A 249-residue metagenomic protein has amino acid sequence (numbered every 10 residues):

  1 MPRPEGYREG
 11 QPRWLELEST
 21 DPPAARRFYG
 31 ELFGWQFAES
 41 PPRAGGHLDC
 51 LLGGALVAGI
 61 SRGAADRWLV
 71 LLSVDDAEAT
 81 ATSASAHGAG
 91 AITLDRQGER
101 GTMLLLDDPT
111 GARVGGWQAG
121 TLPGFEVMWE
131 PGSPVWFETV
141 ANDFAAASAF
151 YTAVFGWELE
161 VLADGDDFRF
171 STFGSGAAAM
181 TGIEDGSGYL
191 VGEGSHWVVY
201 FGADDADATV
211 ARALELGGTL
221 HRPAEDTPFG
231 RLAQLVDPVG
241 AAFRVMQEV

Functional and structural regions predicted by a protein language model:
M1-Y7, H87-T139, V161-G176, D185-G188 (+2 more regions): Vicinal oxygen chelate
P2-A55, A86, L94-G101, T139-A179 (+2 more regions): Core segments of cupin and vicinal oxygen chelate
Q11-T20, D49-C50, R62-S83, T102-D107 (+3 more regions): Vicinal oxygen chelate
R13, G34, R67, G116 (+5 more regions): Residues in intrinsically disordered, low-complexity segments of regulatory proteins
A25, L56-A58, V114, A179-T181 (+1 more regions): Short beta-strand segments
L52, A58-D66, V74, I92-R96 (+1 more regions): DNA polymerase sliding clamps and clamp-related checkpoint/processivity subunits
